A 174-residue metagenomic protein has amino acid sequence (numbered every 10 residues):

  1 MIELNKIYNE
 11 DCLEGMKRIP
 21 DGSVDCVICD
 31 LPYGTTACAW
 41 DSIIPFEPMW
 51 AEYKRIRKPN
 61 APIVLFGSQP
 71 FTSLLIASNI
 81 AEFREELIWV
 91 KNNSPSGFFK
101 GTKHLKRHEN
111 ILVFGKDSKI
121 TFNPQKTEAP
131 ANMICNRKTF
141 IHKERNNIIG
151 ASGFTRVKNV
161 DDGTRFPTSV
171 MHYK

Functional and structural regions predicted by a protein language model:
I2-K174: Core catalytic lobe of class I
